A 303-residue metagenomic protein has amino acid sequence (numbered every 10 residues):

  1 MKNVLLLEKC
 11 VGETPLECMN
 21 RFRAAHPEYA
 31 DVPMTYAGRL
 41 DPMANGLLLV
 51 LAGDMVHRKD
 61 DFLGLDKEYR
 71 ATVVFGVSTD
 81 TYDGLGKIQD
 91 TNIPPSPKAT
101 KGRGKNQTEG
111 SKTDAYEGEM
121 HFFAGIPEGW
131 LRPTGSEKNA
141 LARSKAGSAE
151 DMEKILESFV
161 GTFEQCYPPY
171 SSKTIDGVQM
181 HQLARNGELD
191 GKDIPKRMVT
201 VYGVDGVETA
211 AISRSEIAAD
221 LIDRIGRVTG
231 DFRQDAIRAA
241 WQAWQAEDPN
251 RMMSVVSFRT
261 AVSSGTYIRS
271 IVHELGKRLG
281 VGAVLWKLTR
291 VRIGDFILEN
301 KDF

Functional and structural regions predicted by a protein language model:
M1-F303: Catalytic/RNA-binding core of pseudouridine synthases
